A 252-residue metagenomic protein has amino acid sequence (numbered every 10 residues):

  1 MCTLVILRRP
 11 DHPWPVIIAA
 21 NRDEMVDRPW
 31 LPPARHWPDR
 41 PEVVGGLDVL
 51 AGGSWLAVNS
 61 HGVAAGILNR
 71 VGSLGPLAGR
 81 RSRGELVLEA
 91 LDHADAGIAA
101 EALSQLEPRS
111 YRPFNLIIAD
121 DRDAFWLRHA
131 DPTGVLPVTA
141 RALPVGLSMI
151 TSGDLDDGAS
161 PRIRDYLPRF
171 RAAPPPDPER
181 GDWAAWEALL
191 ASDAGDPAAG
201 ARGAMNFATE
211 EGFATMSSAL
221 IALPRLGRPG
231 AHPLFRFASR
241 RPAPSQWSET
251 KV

Functional and structural regions predicted by a protein language model:
M1-V252: N-terminal nucleophile
